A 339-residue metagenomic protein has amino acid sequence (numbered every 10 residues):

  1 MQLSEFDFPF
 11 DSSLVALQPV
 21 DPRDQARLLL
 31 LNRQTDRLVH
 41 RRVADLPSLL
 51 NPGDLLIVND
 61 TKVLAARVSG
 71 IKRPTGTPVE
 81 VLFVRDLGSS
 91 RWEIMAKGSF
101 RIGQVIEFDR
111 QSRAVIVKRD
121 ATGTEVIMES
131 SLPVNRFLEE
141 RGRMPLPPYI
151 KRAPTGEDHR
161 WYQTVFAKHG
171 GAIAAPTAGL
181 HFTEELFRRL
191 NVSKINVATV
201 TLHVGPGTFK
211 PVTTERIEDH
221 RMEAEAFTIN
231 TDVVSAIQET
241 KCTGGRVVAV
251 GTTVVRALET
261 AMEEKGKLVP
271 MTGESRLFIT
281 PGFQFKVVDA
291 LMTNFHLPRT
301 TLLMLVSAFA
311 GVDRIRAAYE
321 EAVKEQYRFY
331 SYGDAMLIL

Functional and structural regions predicted by a protein language model:
M1-L339: Surface-exposed, charge/polar-rich loops and edge strands
